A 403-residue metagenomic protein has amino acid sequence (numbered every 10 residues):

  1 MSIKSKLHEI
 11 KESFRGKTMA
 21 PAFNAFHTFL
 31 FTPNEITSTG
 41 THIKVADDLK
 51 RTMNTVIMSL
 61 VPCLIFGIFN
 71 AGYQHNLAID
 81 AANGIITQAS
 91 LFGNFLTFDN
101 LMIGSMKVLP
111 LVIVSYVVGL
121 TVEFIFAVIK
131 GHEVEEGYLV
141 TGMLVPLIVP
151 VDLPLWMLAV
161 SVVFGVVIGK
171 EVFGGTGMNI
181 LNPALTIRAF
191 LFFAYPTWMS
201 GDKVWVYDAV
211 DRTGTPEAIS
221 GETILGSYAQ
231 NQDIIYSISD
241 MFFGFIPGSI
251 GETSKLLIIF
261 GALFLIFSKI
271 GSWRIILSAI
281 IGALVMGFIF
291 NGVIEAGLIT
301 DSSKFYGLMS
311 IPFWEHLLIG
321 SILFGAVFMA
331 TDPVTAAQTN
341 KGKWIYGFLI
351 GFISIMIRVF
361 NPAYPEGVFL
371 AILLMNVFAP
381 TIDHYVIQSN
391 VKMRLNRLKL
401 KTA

Functional and structural regions predicted by a protein language model:
M1-V112, A403: N-terminal signal-anchor module of multipass membrane proteins
T37-I43, G119-K130, V167-G177, F260-S268 (+1 more regions): C-terminal ends of transmembrane helices
V56-N70, Y116-E123, L147, V163-V167 (+6 more regions): Hydrophobic core segments of alpha-helical transmembrane domains in multi-pass membrane transport and ion-translocation
L101-S115, D152-S161, M241, I246-K255 (+1 more regions): Structural signature of hydrophobic alpha-helical transmembrane segments
E133-G214: Membrane-interface helix-loop-helix junctions at boundaries between adjacent transmembrane segments
A159, I180-L185, W314-S321, K343 (+1 more regions): Loop-to-transmembrane alpha-helix initiation sites
G177-I259: Long hydrophobic alpha-helical segments that form multi-pass transmembrane helix bundles in integral membrane proteins
I276-I281, V285-N340: A beta-strand-loop signature enriched in Asp, Gly, Thr, and Trp that corresponds to the sialidase/neuraminidase Asp-box
